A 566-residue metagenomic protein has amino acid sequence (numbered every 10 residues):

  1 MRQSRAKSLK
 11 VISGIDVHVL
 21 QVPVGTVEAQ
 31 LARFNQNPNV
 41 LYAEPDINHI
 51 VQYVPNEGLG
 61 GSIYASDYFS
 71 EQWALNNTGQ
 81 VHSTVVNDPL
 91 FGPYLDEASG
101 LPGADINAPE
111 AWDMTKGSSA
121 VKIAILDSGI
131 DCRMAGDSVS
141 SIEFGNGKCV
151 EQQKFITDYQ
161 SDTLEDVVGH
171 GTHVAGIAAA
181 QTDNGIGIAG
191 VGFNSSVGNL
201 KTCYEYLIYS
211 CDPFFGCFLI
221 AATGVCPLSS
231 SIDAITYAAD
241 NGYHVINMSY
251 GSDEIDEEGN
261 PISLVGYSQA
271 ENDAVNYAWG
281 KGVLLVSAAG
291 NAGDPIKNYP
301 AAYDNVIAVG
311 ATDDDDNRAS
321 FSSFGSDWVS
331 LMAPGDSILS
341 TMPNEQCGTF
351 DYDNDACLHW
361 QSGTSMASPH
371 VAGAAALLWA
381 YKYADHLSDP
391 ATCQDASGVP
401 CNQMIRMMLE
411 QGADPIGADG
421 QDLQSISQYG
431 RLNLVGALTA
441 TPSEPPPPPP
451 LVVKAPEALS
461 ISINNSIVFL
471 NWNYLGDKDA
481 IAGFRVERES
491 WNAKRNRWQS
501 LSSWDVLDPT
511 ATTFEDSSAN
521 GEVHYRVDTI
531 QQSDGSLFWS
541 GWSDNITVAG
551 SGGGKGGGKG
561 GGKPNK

Functional and structural regions predicted by a protein language model:
R2-G92: Autoinhibitory propeptides
Y64-I125, T157-H170, N276, S322 (+1 more regions): N-terminal domain-start motif of subtilase-like serine proteases
S99-D158, V167-T172, I177, Q181 (+2 more regions): Acidic-leg catalytic submotif of subtilisin-like serine proteases
N107, A111, L126-G145, H173-N194 (+3 more regions): Flexible, small-residue-rich helix->loop connector segments that border functional cores
D113, G117-S119, R133, S161 (+7 more regions): Substrate-binding/access-modulating region of protease and related hydrolase catalytic domains
A175-A178, T202-C203, H244, G335-S427: Hydrolase catalytic cores
T236, Y243-Y250, D256-E258, N305-A308 (+6 more regions): C-terminal subdomain of the subtilisin-like protease fold in secreted/lumenal serine endopeptidases
P446-A480, G535-G554: Pro/Thr/Ser/Gly-rich low-complexity, intrinsically disordered linker/stalk tracts
